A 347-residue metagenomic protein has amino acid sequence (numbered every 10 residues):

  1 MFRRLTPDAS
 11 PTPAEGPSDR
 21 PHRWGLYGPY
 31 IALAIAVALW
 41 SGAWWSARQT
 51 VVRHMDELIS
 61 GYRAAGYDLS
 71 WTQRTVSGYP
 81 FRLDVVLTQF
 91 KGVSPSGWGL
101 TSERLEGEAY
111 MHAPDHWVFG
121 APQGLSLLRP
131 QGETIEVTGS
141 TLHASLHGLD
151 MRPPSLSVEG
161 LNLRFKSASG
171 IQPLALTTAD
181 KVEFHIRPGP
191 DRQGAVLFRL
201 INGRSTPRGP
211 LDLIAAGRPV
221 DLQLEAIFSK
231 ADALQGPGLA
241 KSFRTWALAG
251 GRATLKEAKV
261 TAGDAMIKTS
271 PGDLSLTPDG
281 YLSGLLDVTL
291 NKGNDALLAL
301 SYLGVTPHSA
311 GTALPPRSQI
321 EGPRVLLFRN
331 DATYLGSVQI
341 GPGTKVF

Functional and structural regions predicted by a protein language model:
F2-G16, L33, V158-L222: Loop-centered beta-sheet repeat module
F2-Y30, F243-L248, A258-V260, A265 (+2 more regions): Extended terminal
Y27-W44: Hydrophobic membrane-insertion alpha-helices, especially the h-region of bacterial N-terminal signal peptides
S46-R63: Alpha-helical transmembrane signal-anchor/signal-peptide segments
Y67-D191, I201-G203, A258: N-terminal beta-strand/beta-hairpin edge segment
K91-G99, L125-E136, L163-L176, R204-A216 (+3 more regions): Flexible, membrane-facing loop/turn or short amphipathic-helix motifs that contact lipid bilayers or gate lipid-binding
G99-V118, A215-K230, L326: A short, surface-exposed beta-strand/turn
L142-M151, L156-R164, V220-V260, N294-G322: Extended amphipathic, helix-rich lipid-handling scaffolds
